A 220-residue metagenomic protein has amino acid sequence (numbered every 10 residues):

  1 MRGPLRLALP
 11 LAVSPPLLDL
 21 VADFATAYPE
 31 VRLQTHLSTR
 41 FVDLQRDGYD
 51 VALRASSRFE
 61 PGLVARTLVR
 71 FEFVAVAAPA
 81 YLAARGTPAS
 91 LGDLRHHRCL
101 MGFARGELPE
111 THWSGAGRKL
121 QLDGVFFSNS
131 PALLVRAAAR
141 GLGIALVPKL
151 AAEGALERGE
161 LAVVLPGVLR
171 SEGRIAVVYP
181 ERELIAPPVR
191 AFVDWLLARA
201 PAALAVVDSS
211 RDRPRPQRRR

Functional and structural regions predicted by a protein language model:
R2-V64, S209-R213: Central regulatory/effector-binding core of bacterial HTH transcription factors
R6-A8, A52, L100, A145 (+1 more regions): Short, well-ordered beta-strand segments
L11, G124, Y179-R182: Short loop or secondary-structure boundary microenvironments that flank and position key functional residues
A27, A155, W195: Conserved catalytic core of Hanks-type protein kinase domains
R46, R58-I175, P201-R220: C-terminal regulatory
P148, L184-A198, A203-V207: Short amphipathic alpha-helical coupling segments at ligand-binding clamshell hinges and other catalytic/signaling
I175-P187: A bilobed periplasmic-binding-protein/Venus flytrap-type ligand-binding module shared by bacterial periplasmic
